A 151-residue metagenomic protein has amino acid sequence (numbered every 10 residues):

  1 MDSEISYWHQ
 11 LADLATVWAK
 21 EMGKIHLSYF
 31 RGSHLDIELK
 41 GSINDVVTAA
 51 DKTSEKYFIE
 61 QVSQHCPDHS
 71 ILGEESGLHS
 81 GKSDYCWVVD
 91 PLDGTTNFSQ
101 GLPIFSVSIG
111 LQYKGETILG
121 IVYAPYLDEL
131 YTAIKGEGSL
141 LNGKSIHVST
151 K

Functional and structural regions predicted by a protein language model:
M1-L92: N-terminal subdomain of lithium-sensitive/metallo-dependent phosphomonoesterases centered on the IMPase/IPPase/PAP
S33, F105, A133-E137: A short, compositionally biased
L35, N44-D45, T96, P103 (+1 more regions): Flexible, active-site-adjacent loop/turn segments at secondary-structure boundaries
I37-L39, T48-A49, G73, Q100 (+3 more regions): Generic structural "secondary-structure junction" signal
E75-G77, L92-T95, G143-S145, T150: Short, well-ordered turn and helix-capping elements at secondary-structure junctions
Y85-Y126: Glycine-rich active-site/cofactor-binding loop and its immediate structural neighborhood
G110-K151: Acidic beta-strand-loop-alpha-helix segment within the catalytic core of divalent metal-dependent phosphate-processing
